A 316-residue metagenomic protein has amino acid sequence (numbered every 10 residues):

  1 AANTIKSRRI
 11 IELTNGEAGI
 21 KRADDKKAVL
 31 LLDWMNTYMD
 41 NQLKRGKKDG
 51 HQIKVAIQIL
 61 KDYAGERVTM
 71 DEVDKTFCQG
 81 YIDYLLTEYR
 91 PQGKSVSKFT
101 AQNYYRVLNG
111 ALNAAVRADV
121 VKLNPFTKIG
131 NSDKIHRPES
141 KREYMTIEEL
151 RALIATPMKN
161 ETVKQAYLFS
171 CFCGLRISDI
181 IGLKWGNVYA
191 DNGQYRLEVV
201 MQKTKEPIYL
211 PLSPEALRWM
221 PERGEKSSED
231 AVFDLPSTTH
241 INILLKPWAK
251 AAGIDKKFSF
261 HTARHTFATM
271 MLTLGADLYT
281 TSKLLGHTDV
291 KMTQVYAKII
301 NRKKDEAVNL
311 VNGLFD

Functional and structural regions predicted by a protein language model:
A1-E72, T76: N-terminal DNA-binding module of tyrosine recombinases/phage integrases
I59-D62, V68-T76, E88-K128, R176-S178 (+1 more regions): N-terminal DNA-binding recognition helix of tyrosine site-specific recombinases/integrases
V73, N103, P236-T238, D255-G275: Short basic/aromatic active-site micro-motif
S95-K98, Q102-Y104, R117, V121-I177 (+4 more regions): Basic, Lys/Arg- and aromatic-enriched nucleic-acid-binding interface segment
Y144, M201-K205, T238, L285 (+1 more regions): Catalytic-site neighborhood detector that most strongly recognizes the C-terminal catalytic loop/helix of tyrosine
A152, I208-P214, R218, E222 (+2 more regions): DNA/chromatin major-groove-contacting recognition/catalytic segments
N187-Q194, D255-K256, A276-V295: Short, polar N-cap/turn motifs at the start of nucleic acid-interacting alpha helices
Q202-P221, S227-P247, S259: C-terminal catalytic core of Y-nucleophile DNA break-rejoin enzymes
